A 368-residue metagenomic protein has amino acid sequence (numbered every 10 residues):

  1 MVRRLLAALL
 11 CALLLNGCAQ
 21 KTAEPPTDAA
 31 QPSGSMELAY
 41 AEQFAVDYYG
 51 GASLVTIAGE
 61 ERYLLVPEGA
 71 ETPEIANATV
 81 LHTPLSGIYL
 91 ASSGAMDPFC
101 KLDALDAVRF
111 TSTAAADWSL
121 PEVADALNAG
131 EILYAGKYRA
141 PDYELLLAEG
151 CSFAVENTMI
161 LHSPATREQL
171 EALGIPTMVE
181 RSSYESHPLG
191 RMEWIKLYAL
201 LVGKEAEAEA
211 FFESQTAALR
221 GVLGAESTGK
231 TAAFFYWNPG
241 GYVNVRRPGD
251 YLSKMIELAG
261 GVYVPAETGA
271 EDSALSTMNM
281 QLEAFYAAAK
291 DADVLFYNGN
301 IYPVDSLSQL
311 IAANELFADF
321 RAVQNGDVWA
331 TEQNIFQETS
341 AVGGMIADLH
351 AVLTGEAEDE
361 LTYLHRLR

Functional and structural regions predicted by a protein language model:
M1-N16: Sec-dependent bacterial lipoprotein signal peptides
C18-M96, E207-F234, A357-R368: Bacterial Sec-exported substrate-binding components of ABC uptake systems
S53-I57, Y63-L147, F153-I160: A short, structured surface patch at a secondary-structure boundary
H82, Y89, G136-P141, N157-P164 (+7 more regions): Soluble non-cytosolic domains of exported or imported proteins
S86, S93-P98, T111-E122, H162-A165 (+2 more regions): Extracytoplasmic ligand-binding site segments that recognize negatively charged/polar headgroups
G87-L90, A107-T111, F153-N157, T177-E180 (+4 more regions): Structural recognition of the beta-strand scaffold that forms the well-ordered cores of secreted hydrolase catalytic
E185-E213, V294-R368: Structured C-terminal subdomain patch of bacterial secreted/periplasmic proteins
A218, V222-D305: Flexible, glycine-rich surface segments
